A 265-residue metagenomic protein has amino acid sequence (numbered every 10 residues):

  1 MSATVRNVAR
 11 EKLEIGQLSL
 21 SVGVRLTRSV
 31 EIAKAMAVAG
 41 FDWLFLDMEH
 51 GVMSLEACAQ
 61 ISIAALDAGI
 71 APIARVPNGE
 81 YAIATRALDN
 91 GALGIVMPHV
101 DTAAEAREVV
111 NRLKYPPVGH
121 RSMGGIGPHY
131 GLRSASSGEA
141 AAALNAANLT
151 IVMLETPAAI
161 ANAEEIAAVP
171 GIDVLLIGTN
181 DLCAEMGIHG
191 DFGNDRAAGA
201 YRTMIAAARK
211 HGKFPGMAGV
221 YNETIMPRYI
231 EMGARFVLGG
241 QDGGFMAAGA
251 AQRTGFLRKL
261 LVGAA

Functional and structural regions predicted by a protein language model:
M1-G23, A135-A146, R202-K210, A265: N-terminal amphipathic alpha-helix/helix-capping segment at the start of soluble metabolic enzymes
M1-P72, V76-G79, N111, V169-I172: Conserved N-terminal beta1-alpha1 strand-loop-helix module at the mouth
L18-V24, L44-L46, P72-V76, I95-M97 (+4 more regions): Hydrophobic faces of well-ordered beta-strands that scaffold small-molecule active sites in alpha/beta enzyme cores
A33-K34, V38, G79-L93, M97 (+3 more regions): Catalytic cores of alpha/beta
E49-G51, V100-T102, G240-F245: Short, acidic/turn-prone active-site loops that include or flank metal/cofactor- and phosphate-binding residues
I61, A103-G119, G244-A265: C-terminal helical cap(s) of enzyme catalytic domains, especially alpha/beta-barrels
A82, G94-P170, T179-A184: Conserved anion-binding
I177-A198: Glycine/Thr-rich beta-alpha phosphate-binding loop at enzyme active sites
